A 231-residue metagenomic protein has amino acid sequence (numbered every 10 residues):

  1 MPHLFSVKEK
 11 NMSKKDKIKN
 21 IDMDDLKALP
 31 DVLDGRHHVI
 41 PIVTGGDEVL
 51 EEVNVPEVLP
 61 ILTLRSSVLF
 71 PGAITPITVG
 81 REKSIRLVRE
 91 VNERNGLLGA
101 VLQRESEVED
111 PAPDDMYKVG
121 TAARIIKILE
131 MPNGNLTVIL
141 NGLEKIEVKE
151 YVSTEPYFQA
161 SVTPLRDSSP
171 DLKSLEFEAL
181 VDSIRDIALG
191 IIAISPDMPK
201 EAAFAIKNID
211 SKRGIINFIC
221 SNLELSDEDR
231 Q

Functional and structural regions predicted by a protein language model:
L4-Q231: N-terminal low-complexity, acidic/polar interaction/targeting segments
